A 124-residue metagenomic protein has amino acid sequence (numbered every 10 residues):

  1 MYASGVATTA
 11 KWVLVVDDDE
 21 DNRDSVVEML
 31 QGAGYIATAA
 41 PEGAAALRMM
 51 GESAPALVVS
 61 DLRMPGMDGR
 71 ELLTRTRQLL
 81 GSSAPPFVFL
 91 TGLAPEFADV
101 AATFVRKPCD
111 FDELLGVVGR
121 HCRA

Functional and structural regions predicted by a protein language model:
M1-L14, D110-A124: Non-catalytic signal-transmission and effector/linker regions of two-component phosphorelay proteins
D17: Conserved acidic carboxylate
E20-T38: Two-component/phosphorelay signaling modules centered on CheY-like receiver
P41-A45, D68-L72: Acidic catalytic/metal-coordinating carboxylates
G51-S53, R77-A84, E96-F97: Conserved phosphotransfer cores of two-component systems
D61: Active-site residues of response regulator receiver
M64: Receiver (REC) domain active-site loop signature in two-component systems and cognate sites in sensor histidine kinases
V88-T91: Hydrophobic/aromatic residues positioned on beta-strands within the core alpha/beta folds
